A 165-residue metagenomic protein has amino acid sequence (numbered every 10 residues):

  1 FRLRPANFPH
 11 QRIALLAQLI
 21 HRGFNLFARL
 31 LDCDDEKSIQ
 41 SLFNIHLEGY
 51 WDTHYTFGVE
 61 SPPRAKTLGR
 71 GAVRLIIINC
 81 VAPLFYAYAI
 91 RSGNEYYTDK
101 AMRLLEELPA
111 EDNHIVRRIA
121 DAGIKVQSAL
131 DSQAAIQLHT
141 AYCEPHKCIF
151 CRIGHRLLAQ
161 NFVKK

Functional and structural regions predicted by a protein language model:
F1-Q133: Hydrophobic, aromatic-lined core segments that form the binding pocket/scaffold for planar heteroaromatic ligands
D121-K165: Acidic, carboxylate-rich catalytic segments that either coordinate divalent cations
